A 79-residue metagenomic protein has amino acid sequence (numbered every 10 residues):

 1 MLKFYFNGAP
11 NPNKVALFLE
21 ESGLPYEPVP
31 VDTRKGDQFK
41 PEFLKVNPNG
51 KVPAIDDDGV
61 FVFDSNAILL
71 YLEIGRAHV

Functional and structural regions predicted by a protein language model:
M1-R76: GST-like domain detector, emphasizing the conserved glutathione-binding G-site in the N-terminal thioredoxin-like
